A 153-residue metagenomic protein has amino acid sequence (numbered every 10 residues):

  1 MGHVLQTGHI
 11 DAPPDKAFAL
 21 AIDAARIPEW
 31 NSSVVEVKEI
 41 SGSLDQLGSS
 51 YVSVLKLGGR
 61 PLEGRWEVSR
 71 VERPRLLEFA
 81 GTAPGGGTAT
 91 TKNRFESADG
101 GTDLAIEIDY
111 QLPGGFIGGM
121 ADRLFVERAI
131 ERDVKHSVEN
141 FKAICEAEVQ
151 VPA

Functional and structural regions predicted by a protein language model:
M1-S41, Q46, N140, V151-A153: Hydrophobic ligand-binding cavity/cleft-lining segments
H3-L5, P61-R65, G87-K92: Short, surface-exposed coil-to-beta transition loops
T7-D11, K38, V54-K56, E67 (+1 more regions): Generic structural detector for well-ordered beta-strands
P14-D15, G42-D45, S69-P74, R94-D103: A short, structured loop/turn motif at beta-sheet edges
K16-A21, I27, Y51, V68 (+4 more regions): Hydrophobic pocket/interface hotspot
S49-K56, E78-P84: Short beta-strand segments that buttress and anchor functional surface loops
K56-L62, L112-F116: Short, cysteine-centered beta-strand-loop-beta hairpins and adjacent loop/turn segments enriched in charged/polar
A80-H136, P152: Beta-strand/loop substructures that line and gate deep hydrophobic ligand-binding cavities in soluble
